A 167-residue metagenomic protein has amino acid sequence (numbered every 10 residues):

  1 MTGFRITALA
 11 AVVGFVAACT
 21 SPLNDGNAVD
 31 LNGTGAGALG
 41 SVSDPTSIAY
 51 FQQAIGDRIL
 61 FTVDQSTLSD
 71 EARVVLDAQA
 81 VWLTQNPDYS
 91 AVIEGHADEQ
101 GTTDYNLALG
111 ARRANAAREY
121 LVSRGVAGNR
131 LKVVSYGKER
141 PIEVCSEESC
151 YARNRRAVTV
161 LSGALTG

Functional and structural regions predicted by a protein language model:
M1-A8: Bacterial N-terminal signal peptides that target proteins for export
G3, S66-T67, D104-Y105: Short, contiguous strand/loop micro-motifs
A8, L60, W82, N115-A116: Hydrophobic side chains within alpha-helical segments
F15-A18: C-terminal motif of bacterial Sec signal peptides marking the signal peptidase cleavage site
T20-S90, G163-G167: Periplasmic peptidoglycan-binding/tethering modules of Gram-negative envelope proteins
H96-G163: Periplasmic OmpA-like peptidoglycan-binding domain that tethers envelope proteins to the cell wall
